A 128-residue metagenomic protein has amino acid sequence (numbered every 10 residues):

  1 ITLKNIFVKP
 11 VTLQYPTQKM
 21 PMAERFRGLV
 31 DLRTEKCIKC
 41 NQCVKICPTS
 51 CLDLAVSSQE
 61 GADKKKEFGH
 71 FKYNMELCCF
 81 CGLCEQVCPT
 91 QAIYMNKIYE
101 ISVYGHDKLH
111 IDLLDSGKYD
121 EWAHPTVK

Functional and structural regions predicted by a protein language model:
I1-D53, L113-K128: Ferredoxin-type iron-sulfur electron-transfer modules and their immediate structural context
T12, P16-T17, G61-F68, K72-K128: Flanking helices and flexible, charged tails adjoining ferredoxin-like Fe-S electron-transfer domains in multi-subunit
I38-N41, K45-M75: A contiguous binding-surface segment within folded domains or other stable secondary-structure elements
